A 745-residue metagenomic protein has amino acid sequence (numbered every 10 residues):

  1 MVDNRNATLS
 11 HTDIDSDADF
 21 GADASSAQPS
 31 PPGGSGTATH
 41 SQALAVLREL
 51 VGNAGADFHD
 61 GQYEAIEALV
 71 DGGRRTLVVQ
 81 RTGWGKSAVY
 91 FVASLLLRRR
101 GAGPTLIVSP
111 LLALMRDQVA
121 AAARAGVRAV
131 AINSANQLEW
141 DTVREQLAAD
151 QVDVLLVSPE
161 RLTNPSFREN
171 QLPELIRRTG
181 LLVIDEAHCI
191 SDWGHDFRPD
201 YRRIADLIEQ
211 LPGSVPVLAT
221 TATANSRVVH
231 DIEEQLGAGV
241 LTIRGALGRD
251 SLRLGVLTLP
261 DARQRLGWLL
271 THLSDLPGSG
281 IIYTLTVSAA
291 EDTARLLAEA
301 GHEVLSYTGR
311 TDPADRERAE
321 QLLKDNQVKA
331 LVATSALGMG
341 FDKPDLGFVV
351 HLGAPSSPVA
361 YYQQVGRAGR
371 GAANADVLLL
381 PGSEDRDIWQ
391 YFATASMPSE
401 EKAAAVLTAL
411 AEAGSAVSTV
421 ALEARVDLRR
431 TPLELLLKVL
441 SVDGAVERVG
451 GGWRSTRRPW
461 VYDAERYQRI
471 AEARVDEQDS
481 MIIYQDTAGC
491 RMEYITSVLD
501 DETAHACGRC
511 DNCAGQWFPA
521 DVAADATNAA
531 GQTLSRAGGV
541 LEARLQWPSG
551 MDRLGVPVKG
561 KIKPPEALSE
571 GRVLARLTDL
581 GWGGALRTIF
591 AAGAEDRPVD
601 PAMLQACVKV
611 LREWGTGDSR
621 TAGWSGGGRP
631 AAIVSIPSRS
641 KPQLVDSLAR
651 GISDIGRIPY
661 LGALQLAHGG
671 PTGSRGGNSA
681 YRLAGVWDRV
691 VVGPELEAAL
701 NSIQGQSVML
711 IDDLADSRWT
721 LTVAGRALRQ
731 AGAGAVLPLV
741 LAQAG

Functional and structural regions predicted by a protein language model:
V2-Y63: Pre-P-loop entry segment of helicase/translocase ATPase cores
G36-S41, A45-L50, D60, E64-V89 (+5 more regions): Helicase motor core with emphasis on the C-terminal RecA-like subdomain
V92, L96, D231, S647 (+4 more regions): Active-site signature of alpha/beta-hydrolase-fold catalytic machinery across serine- and Asp/Cys-nucleophile hydrolases
L252, G531-A632, P642, D646 (+5 more regions): Active-site-facing substrate-recognition patch
V287, T311, P637-L644: Acidic, metal-coordinating catalytic cores used for nucleic-acid/nucleotide bond scission and strand-transfer chemistry
V328, V350, A354-Q363, G369-E570: C-terminal accessory region of SF2 helicases/translocases
R367-N374, I655-G656, R729-A733: Arginine/glycine-rich "motif VI" loop of SF2 helicases in the C-terminal RecA-like domain
A514, A529, T533, T722-G745: PRPP-dependent phosphoribosyltransferase catalytic core
